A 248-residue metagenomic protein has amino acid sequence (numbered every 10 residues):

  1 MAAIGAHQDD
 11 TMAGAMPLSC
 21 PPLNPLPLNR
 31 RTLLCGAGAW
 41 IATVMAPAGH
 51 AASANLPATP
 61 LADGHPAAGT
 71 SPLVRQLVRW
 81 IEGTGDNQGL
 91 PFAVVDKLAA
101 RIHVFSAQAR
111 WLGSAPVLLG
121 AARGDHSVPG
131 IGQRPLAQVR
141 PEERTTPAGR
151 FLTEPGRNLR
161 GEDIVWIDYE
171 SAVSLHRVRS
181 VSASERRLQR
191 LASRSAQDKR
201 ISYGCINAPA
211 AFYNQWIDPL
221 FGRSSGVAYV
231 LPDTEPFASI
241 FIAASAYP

Functional and structural regions predicted by a protein language model:
M1-L28, T32-M45: N-terminal secretory signal peptides
A2, A13-L18, E143-P248: Exported/periplasmic cell-wall-interacting domains
P22, P91, S202: Generic anion/oxyanion-binding catalytic loop in active/binding sites
L26-L28, V44-P72, W80, P248: C-terminal segment of N-terminal export signals and the immediately downstream linker at the start of the mature
L33, G130, F241-A244: Short alpha-helix boundary/capping motifs
A62, N87, Q197-I201: Residue-level detector of alpha-helix boundaries and kinks
P72-R186: Gly/Pro-biased beta-strand-loop elements
